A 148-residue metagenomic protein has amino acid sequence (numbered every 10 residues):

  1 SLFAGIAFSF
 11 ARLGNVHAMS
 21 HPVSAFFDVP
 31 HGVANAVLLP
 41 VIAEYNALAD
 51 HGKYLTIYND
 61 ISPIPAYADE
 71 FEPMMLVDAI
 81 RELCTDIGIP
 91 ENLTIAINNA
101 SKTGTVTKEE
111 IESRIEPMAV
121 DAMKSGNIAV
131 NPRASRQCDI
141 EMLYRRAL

Functional and structural regions predicted by a protein language model:
S1-E82: Active-site segments that bind and position negatively charged phosphate/pyrophosphate groups
P65-L148: C-terminal charged capping/lid subdomain of soluble metabolic enzymes
